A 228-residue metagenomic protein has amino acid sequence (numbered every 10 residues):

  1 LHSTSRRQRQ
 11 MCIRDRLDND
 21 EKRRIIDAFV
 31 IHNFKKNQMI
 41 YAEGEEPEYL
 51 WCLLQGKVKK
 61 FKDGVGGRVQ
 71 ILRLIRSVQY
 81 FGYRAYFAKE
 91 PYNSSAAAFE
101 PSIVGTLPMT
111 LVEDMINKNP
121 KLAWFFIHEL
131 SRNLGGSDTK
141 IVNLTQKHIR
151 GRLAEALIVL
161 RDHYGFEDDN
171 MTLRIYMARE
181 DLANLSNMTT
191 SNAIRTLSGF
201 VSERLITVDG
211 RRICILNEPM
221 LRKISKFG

Functional and structural regions predicted by a protein language model:
L1-S5, R9, I13: Single conserved hydrophobic/aromatic residue that forms the stacking wall/gate of nucleotide- or nucleobase-binding
R14-Q55: Regulatory nucleotide-sensing modules
K22, R73-S131, G135: Cyclic-nucleotide recognition modules
Q38-E100: Cyclic nucleotide-binding regulatory domains
F99, N117-N187: Polybasic "coupling" helices that flank or enter modular domains
D162-G228: Phosphate-/nucleic-acid-contacting segments
